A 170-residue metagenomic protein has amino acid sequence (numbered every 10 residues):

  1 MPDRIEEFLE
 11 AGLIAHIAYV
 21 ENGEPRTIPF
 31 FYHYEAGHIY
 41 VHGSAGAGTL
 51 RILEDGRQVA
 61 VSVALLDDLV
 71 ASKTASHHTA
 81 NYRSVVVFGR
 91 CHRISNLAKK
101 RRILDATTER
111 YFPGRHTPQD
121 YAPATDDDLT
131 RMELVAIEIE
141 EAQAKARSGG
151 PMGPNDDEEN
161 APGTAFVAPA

Functional and structural regions predicted by a protein language model:
M1-H16: Short, basic/aromatic recognition patches
G12-A45, V61, A75-H77: Short beta-strand segments
H16-E21, T49, T74, C91-N96 (+1 more regions): Short helix-to-loop capping/linker segments positioned immediately adjacent to catalytic or ligand/cofactor-binding
Y32, G89-C91, I139: A structural signal for short, well-ordered beta-strand segments
H38, Q58, R90, E141-Q143: Structural motif
A45-A106: Short, structured beta-strand-loop surface elements
S95-A170: C-terminal edge-of-domain segments
